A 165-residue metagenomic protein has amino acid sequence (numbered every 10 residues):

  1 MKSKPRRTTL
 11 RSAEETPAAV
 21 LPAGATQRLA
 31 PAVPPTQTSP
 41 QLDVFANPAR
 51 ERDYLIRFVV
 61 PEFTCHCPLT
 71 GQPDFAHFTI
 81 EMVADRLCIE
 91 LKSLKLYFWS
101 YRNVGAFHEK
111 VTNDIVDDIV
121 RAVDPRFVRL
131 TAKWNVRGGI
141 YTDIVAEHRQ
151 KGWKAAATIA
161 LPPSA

Functional and structural regions predicted by a protein language model:
K2-A165: N-terminal intrinsically disordered, cationic/polar leader segments that include organellar targeting peptides
